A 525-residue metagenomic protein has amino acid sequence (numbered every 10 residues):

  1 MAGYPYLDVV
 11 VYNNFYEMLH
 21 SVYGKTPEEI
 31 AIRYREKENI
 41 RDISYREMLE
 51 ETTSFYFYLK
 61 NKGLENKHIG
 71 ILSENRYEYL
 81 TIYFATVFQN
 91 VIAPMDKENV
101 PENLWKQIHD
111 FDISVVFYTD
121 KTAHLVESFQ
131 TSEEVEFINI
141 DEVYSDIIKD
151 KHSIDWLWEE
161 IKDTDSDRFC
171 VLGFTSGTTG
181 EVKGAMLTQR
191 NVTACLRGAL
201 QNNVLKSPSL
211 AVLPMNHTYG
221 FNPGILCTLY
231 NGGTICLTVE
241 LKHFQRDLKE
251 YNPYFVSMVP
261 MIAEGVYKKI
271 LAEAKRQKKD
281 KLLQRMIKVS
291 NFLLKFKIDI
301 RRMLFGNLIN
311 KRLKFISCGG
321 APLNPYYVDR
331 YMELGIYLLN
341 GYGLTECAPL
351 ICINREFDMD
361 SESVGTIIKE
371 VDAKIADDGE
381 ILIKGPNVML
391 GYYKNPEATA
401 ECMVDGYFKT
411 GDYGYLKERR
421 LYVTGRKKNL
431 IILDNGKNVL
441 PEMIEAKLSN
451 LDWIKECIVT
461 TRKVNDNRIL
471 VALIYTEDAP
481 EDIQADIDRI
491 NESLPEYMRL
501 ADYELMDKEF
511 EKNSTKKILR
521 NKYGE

Functional and structural regions predicted by a protein language model:
M1-I43, E47-L64, F84, T131: N-lobe entry segment of adenylate-forming
P27-I30, H152-F174, E181, V204-P208: Conserved pre-ATP/AMP-binding loop-to-beta segment of ANL
R41-D42, Y56-N99: Conserved AMP-binding/adenylate-forming
D42-R46, C170-L196, L519: Conserved AMP-binding A3 loop
T193-P208, M215-M303: Conserved AMP-binding/adenylation subdomain of ANL enzymes
V256, I300-L421, K427-L430, I444: Conserved AMP-binding/adenylate-forming
I375, G385, G391, Y413-E496: AMP-binding/adenylate-forming catalytic core of the ANL superfamily
I458-T461, R489-E525: Conserved C-terminal "lid"/linker of ANL adenylate-forming enzymes
